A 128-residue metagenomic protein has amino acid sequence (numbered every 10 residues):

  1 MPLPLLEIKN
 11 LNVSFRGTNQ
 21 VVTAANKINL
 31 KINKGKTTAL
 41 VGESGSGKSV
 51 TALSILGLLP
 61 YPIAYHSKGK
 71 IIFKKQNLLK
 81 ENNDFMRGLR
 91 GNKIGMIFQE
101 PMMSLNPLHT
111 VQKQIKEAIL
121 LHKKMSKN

Functional and structural regions predicted by a protein language model:
M1-N128: ABC transporter nucleotide-binding domains
